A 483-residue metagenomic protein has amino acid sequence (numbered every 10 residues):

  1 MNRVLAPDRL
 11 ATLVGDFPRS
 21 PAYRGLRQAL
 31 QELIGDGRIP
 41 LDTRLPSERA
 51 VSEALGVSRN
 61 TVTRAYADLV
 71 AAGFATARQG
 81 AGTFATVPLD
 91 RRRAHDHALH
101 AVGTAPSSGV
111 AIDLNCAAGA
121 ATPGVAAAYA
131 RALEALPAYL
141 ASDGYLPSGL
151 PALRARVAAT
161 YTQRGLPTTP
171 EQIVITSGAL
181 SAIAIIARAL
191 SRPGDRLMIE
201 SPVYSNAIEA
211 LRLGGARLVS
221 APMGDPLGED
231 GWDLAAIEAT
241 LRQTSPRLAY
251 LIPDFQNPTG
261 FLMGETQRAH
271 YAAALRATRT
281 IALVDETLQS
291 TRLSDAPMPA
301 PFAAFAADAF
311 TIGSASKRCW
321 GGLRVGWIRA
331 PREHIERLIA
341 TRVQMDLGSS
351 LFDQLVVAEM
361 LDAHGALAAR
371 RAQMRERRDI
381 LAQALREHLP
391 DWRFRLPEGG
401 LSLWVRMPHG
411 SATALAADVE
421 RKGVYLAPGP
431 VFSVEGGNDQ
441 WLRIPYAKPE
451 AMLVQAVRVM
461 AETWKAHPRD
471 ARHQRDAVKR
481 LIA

Functional and structural regions predicted by a protein language model:
M1-E134, I339, V343-S350, E359 (+7 more regions): N-terminal basic, amphipathic alpha-helical segments
V57, A330, W404-H409, L426-K465: Conserved PLP-binding active-site segment of the aspartate aminotransferase-like
L140-T278, S290-A306, R458, A466-A483: Conserved core of the PLP fold type I
I199, S220, V284, V357 (+1 more regions): Hydrophobic residues in well-ordered beta-strands that form the structural core
A296-S316, E336-I339, L442-R443: Conserved active-site segment immediately N-terminal to the catalytic lysine that forms the internal aldimine
F310-R375, K465, A471: Conserved core segment of the aminotransferase class I/II
M374-A382, W392-R406: Conserved glycine-rich beta-strand-loop-beta hairpin in the small C-terminal domain of fold type I
